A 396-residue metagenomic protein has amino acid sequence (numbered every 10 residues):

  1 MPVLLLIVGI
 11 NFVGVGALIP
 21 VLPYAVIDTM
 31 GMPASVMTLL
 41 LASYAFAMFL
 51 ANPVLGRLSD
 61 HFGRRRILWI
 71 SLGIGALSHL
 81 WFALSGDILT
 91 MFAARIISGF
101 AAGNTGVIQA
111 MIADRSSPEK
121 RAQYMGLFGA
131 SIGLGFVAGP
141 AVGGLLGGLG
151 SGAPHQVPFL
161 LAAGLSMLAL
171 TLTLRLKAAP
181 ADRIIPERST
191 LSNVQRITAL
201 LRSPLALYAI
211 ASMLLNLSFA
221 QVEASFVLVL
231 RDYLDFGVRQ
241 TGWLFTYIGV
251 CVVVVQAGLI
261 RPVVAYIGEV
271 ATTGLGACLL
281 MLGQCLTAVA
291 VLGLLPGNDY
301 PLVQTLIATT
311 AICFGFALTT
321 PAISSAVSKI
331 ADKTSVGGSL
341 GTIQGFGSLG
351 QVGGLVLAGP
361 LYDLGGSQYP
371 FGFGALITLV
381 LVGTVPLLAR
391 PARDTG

Functional and structural regions predicted by a protein language model:
V21-S35, A224-Q240: Short amphipathic helix-loop junctions that connect adjacent transmembrane helices in Major Facilitator Superfamily/SLC
A45-P53, G103, F136-V137, G249 (+2 more regions): Residue-level signature of mid-helix packing/kink "hotspots" within the transmembrane helices of 12-pass Major
L50-G86: Conserved MFS/SLC helix-loop-helix module at the cytosolic interface between two early adjacent transmembrane helices
N52-G63, V255-E269, Y362: Helix-to-loop junctions at the C-terminal end of transmembrane segments in multipass secondary transporters
A94-I132: Cytoplasmic helix-loop-helix junction between adjacent transmembrane helices in 12-TM secondary transporters
G164-D182, T384-L388: C-terminal membrane-cytosol helix-exit motif in multi-pass small-molecule transporters
A179-A211: Juxtamembrane intracellular "pre-TM" segments in multi-pass secondary transporters
A271-I323: C-terminal transmembrane helical hairpin of 12-TM major facilitator-type secondary transporters
